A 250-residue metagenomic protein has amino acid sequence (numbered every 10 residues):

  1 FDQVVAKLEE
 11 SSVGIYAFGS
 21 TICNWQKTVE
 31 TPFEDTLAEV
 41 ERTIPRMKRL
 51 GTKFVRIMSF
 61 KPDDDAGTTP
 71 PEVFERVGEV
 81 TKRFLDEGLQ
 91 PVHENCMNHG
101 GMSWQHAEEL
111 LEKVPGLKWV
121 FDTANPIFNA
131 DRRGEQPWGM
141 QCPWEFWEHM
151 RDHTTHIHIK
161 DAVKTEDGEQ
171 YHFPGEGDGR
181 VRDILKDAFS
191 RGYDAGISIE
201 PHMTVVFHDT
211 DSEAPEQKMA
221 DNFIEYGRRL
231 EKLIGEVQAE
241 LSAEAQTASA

Functional and structural regions predicted by a protein language model:
F1-E75, E87, N125, Y193-A195 (+1 more regions): Structural motif corresponding to the early beta-alpha repeats
V4-E10, P32-R46, T69-V80, H106-G116 (+2 more regions): Short, electropositive alpha-helical surface patch
L8, M47, P91, D122 (+4 more regions): Conserved, mostly hydrophobic/aromatic
G14, L50-K53, G116, H153 (+3 more regions): Short loop/turn motifs at secondary-structure junctions
F18, T81-D178: Acidic/histidine-rich catalytic cores of soluble enzymes
T21, M58, I157-K160, E200: Conserved residues at the C-terminal ends of beta-strands
K61-D65, F128-R132, A162-Q170, S198-A214: Flexible glycine/acidic-rich beta-alpha junction loops that bind and position SAM and/or redox cofactors in anaerobic
A239-A250: Basic/polar N-terminal segments that are highly enriched at the extreme N-terminus, encompassing both cleavable
